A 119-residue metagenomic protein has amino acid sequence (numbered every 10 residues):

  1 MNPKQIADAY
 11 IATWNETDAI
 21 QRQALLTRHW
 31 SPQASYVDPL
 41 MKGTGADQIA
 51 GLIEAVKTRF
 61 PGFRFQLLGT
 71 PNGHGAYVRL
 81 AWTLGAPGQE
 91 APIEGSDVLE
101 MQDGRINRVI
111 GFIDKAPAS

Functional and structural regions predicted by a protein language model:
M1-S119: C-terminal and inter-domain tail/linker signature
